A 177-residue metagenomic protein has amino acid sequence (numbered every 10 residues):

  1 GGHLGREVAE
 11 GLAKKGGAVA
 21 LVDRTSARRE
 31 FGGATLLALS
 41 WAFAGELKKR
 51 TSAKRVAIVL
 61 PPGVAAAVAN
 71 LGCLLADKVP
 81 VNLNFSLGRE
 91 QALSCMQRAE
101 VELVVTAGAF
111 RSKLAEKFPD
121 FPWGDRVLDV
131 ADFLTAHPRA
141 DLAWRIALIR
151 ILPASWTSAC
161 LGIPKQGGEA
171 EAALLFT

Functional and structural regions predicted by a protein language model:
E7-G32, E171-L174: AMP-dependent adenylate-forming
G16-G17, V127-F176: Conserved pre-ATP/AMP-binding loop-to-beta segment of ANL
A20-L71, G88-L93, R145-L152, K165: Conserved AMP-binding/adenylate-forming core of the ANL superfamily
K54, E102, E169: Conserved acidic residues
A57-L60, A66, N70, L74-V105 (+2 more regions): Short beta-strand->loop structural element characteristic of the AMP-binding/adenylate-forming
N70, F85-K117, L134-A143, R150-P153: Conserved ATP-dependent adenylate/AMP-binding module captured primarily in the ANL superfamily
F118-D125: Helix-loop-beta element that forms the nucleotide-linked donor phosphate-binding surface in glycosyltransferases
